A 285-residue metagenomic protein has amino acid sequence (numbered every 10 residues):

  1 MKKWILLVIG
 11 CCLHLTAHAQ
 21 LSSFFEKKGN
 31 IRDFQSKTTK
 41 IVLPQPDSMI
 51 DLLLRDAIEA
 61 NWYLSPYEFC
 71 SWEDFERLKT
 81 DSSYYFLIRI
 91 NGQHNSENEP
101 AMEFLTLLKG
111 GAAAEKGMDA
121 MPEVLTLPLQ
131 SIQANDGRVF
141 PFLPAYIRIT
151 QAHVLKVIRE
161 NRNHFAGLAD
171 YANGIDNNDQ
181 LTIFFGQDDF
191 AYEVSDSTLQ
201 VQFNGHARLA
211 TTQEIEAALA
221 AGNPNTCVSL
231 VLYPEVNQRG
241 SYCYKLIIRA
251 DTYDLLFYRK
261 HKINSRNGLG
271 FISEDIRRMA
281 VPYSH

Functional and structural regions predicted by a protein language model:
M1-F25: Bacterial Sec-dependent N-terminal signal peptides
C11-C12, C70, C227, C243: Generic recognition of cysteine residues
H18-M49, L53, W62-S65, R148-A191 (+1 more regions): Sec-dependent signal peptide cleavage junction
Q20-F104, A113: Start-of-domain marker
D56, A60, S197, V201 (+2 more regions): Charged/polar, solvent-exposed surface patches and flexible loops
E59-C70, L199-E214, D251-D254: Structural alpha-beta junctions
I90-I149, E216-H285: Amphipathic beta-strand/beta-sheet edge segments enriched in Tyr/Trp
K156-Y242: Flexible, glycine-rich surface segments
